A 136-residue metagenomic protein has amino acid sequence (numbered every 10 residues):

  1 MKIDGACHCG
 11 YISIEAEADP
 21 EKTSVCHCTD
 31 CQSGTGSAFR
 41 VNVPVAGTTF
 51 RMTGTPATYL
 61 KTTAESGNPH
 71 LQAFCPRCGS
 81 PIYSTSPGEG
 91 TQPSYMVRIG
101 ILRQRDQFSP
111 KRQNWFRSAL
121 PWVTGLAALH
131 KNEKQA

Functional and structural regions predicted by a protein language model:
M1-A6, Y11-A136: A short Gly-Trp-Pro
